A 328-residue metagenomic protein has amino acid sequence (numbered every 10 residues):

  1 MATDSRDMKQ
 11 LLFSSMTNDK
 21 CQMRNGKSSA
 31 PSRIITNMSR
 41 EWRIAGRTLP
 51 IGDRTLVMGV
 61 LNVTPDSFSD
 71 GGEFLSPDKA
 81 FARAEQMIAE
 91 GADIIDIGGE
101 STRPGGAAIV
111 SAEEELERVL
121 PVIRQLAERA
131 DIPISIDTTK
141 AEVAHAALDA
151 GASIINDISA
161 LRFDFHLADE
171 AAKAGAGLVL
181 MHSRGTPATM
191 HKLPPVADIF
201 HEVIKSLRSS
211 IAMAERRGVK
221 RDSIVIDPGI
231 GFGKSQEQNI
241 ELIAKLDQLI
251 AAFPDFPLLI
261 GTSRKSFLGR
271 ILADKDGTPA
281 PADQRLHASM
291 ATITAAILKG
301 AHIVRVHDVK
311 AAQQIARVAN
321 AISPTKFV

Functional and structural regions predicted by a protein language model:
M1-L11, M16-K20, N25-G26, P31-R33: Short, low-complexity, charge-dense intrinsically disordered segments
A30-R54: SAM-dependent methyltransferases
N37, I44, S69-D78, A82-Q86 (+5 more regions): Active-site-adjacent loop and "lid" segments of alpha/beta metabolic enzymes
P50, T55-D78: N-terminal binding-site loop/beta-alpha segment at the start of enzyme catalytic domains that lines or forms
L61, G91, I155: Conserved hydrophobic/aromatic pocket- or pore-lining residues that grip, position, or stack substrates in active sites
A82-G98: Catalytic domains of carbohydrate-active enzymes, especially glycoside hydrolases
R221-S223: Short acidic capping loops at alpha-helix termini that bridge into adjacent secondary structure
